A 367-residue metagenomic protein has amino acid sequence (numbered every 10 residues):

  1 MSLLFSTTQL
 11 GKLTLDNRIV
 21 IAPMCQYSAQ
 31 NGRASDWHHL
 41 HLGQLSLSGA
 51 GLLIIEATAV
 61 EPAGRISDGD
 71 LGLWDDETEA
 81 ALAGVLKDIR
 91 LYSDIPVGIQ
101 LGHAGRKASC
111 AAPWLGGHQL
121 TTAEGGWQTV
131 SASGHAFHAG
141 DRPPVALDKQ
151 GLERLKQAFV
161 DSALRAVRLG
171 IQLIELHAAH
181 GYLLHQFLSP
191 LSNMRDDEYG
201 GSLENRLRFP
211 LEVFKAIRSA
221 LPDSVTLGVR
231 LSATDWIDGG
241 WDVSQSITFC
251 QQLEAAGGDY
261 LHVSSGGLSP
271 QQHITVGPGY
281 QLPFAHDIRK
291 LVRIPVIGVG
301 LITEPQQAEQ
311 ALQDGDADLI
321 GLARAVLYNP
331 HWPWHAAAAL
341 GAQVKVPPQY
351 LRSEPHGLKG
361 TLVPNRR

Functional and structural regions predicted by a protein language model:
M1-R367: Flavin-dependent oxidoreductase catalytic cores
